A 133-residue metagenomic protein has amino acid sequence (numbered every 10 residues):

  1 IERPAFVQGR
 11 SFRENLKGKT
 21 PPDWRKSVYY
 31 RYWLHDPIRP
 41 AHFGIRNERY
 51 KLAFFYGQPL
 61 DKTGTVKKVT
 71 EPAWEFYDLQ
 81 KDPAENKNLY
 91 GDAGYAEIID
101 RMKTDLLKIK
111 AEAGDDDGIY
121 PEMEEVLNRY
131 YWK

Functional and structural regions predicted by a protein language model:
I1-E75, L79, E97, I109 (+2 more regions): C-terminal cap/loop subdomain of S1 sulfatases and analogous C-terminal strand-loop tails that border
D82: Intrinsically disordered, low-complexity polar regions and short flexible loop motifs
G91: Phosphate-coordinating loops and pocket residues in cytosolic domains that bind phosphorylated ligands
M102-L106: Short amphipathic alpha-helical coiled-coil/interface segments
E122-L127: Short, highly charged C-terminal tails/helix-capping segments
